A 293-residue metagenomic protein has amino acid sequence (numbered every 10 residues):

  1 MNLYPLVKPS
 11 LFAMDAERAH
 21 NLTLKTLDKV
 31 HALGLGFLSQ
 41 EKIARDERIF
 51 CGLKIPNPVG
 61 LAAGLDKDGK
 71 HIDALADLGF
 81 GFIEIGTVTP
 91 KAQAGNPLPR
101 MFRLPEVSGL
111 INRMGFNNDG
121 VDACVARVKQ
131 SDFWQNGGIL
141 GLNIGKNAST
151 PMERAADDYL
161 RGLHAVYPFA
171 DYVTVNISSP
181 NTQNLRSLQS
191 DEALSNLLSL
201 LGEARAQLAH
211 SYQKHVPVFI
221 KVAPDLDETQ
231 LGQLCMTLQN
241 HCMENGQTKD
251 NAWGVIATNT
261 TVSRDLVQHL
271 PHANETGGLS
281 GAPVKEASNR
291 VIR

Functional and structural regions predicted by a protein language model:
N2-F50, N112-N117, V121-D122: An N-cap/entry alpha-helix motif that binds or orients negatively charged groups
L24, D28-V30, L35-E41, P180-A193 (+1 more regions): Glycine/Thr-rich beta-alpha phosphate-binding loop at enzyme active sites
G52-G60, Q135-L142, Q207-L226: Short beta-strand/loop segments at the ligand-binding rim of alpha/beta enzyme cores
K54-K91: Active-site cofactor/substrate anionic-group-binding motifs, chiefly glycine- and Lys/Arg-rich phosphate-binding loops
N57-A63, G81-I85, N112, L140-I144 (+3 more regions): Hydrophobic faces of well-ordered beta-strands that scaffold small-molecule active sites in alpha/beta enzyme cores
G86-N136: A gly/proline- and charged-residue-enriched helix-loop-helix capping module
K91-M101, V121-D122, N181-K214, D225-Q230 (+2 more regions): Active-site-adjacent beta->alpha loops and helix N-cap segments on the catalytic face of soluble alpha/beta enzymes
N147-Y159, R186-S187, A193, F219-M243: Active-site glycine- and acidic-residue-rich loops that bind and position anionic ligands or nucleotide-like cofactors
